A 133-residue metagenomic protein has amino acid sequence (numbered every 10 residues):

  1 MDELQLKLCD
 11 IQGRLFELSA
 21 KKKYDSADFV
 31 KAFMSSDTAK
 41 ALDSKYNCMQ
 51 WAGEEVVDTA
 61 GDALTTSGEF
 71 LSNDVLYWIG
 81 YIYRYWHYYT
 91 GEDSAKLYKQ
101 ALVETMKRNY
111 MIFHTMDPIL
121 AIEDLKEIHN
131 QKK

Functional and structural regions predicted by a protein language model:
M1-K133: A conserved ligand/cofactor-binding region detector
